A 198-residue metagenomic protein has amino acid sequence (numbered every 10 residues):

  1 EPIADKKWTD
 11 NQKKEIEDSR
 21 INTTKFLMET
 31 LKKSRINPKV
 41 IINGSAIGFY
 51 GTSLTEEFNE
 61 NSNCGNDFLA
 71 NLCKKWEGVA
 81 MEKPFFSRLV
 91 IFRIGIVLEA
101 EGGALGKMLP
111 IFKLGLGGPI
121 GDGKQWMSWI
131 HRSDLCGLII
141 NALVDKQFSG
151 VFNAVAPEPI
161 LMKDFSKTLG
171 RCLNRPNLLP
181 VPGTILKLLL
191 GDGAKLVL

Functional and structural regions predicted by a protein language model:
E1-T23: NAD(P)H-binding glycine-rich loop region in Rossmannoid oxidoreductase-like domains and their noncatalytic homologs
D18, N22, T52-I91: Catalytic helix-loop patch of NAD(P)-dependent Rossmann-fold dehydrogenases
T23-L27, L31, L138: Hydrophobic positions on the long internal alpha-helix of Rossmann-like NAD(P)-dependent oxidoreductase domains
K39-N43, V90: Conserved catalytic-site loops of classical short-chain dehydrogenases/reductases
N43-T55, N63, V97-G102: Conserved catalytic-site region of short-chain dehydrogenase/reductase
A70, P84, R88-I91, G95-M127 (+2 more regions): NAD(P)-dependent short-chain dehydrogenase/reductase
L109-G117, K124-I160: Alpha-helical substrate-binding/gating segment
A142-G193: Mid/C-terminal beta-alpha module of Rossmann-like enzyme folds, strongest in SDR-family dehydrogenases/epimerases
